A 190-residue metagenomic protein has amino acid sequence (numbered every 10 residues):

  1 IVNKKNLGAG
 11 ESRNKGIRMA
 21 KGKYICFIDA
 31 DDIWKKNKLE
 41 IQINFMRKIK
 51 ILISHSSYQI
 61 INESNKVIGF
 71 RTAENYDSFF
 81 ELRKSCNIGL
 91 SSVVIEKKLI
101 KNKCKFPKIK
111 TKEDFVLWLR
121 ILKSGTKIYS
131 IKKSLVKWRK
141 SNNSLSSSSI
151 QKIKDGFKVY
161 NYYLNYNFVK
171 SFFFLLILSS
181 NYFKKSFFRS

Functional and structural regions predicted by a protein language model:
N3-A20, I41: Glycine-rich, basic loop-to-helix element that forms the pyrophosphate-binding segment of sugar-nucleotide handling
R18, F70-Q151, D155: Conserved nucleotide-sugar donor-binding catalytic segment
K21, K35-K36, E96: GHKL-family ATP-binding catalytic core of two-component histidine kinases
G22, I49-I51, T126: Short, high-confidence coil segments that cap the C-terminus of an alpha-helix and link into the following beta-strand
I25: Short aromatic/hydrophobic "clamp" motif used to bind/position activated sugar donors
D29-I33, S57: The conserved acidic donor/metal-binding loop of glycosyltransferases
N37-I68: Conserved donor NDP-sugar-binding/catalytic core segment of glycosyltransferases
I128, N142-S190: Non-catalytic, C-terminal membrane-associated alpha-helical segments of glycosyltransferases
